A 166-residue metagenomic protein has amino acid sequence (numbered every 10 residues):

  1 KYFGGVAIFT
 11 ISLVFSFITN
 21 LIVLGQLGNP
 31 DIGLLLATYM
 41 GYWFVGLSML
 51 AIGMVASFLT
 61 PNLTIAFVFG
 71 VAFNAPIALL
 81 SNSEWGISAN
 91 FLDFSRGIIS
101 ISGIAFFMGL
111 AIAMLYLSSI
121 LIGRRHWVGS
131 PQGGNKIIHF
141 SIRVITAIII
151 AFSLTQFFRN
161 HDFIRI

Functional and structural regions predicted by a protein language model:
Y2-N62: Secretory targeting signals
I8-S16, V45, M49, F73 (+5 more regions): Alpha-helical transmembrane segments of multipass membrane proteins
N20-L24, G53, S57, P61 (+5 more regions): Membrane-water interface at transmembrane helix exits
L35-M40, T64-V68, I104-M108, S141: Hydrophobic alpha-helical transmembrane segments
W43-A75, W127, P131-N135: A structural motif at transmembrane helix-loop-helix junctions in multipass membrane proteins
A66-I122: Terminal transmembrane helical anchor/hairpin motif
Q132-R159: Internal/C-terminal transmembrane anchor helices
F163-I166: Juxtamembrane extramembrane loops of integral membrane proteins
